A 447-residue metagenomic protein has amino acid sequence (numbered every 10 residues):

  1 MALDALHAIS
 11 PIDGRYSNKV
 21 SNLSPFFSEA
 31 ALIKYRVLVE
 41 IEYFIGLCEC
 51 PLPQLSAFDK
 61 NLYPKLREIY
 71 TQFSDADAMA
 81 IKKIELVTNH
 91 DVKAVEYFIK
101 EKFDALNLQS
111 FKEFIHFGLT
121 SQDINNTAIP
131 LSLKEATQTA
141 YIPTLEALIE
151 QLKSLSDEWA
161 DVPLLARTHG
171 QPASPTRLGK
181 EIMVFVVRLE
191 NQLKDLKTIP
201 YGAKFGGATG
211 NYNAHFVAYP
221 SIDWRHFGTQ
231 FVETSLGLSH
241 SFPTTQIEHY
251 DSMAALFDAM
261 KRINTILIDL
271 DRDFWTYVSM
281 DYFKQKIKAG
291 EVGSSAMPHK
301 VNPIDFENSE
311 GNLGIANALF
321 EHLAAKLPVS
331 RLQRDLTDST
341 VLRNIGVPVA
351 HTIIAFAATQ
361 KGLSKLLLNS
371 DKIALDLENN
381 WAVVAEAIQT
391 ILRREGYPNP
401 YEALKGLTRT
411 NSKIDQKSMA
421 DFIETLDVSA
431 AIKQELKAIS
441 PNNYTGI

Functional and structural regions predicted by a protein language model:
A2-K34, V39, N61, I84-N89 (+2 more regions): Glycine-rich cofactor/substrate-binding loops
A2-Y212, Y219-Q230, G293-S294, F306-N308 (+4 more regions): A helix-coil-helix interface module used to build multimeric assemblies and to scaffold catalytic/cofactor sites
E42-L47, F98, K102, A136 (+16 more regions): Generic, well-ordered alpha-helical scaffold segments in large soluble proteins
S121-I124, H169-K180, H215-D223, P243-I247 (+8 more regions): Alpha-helix capping and helix-loop boundary segments enriched in small/acidic/polar residues
K134-I142, E146-I149, K153, M183-V186 (+7 more regions): Short amphipathic alpha-helical segments with heptad-repeat character
L196-F205, F274-K284, I414-D415: Short conserved catalytic/interaction loops centered on acidic-Pro-aromatic/His motifs
Y219-G311: Acidic, glycine-rich loop-and-beta core segments that form the ion-binding/anion-interacting portion of active sites
